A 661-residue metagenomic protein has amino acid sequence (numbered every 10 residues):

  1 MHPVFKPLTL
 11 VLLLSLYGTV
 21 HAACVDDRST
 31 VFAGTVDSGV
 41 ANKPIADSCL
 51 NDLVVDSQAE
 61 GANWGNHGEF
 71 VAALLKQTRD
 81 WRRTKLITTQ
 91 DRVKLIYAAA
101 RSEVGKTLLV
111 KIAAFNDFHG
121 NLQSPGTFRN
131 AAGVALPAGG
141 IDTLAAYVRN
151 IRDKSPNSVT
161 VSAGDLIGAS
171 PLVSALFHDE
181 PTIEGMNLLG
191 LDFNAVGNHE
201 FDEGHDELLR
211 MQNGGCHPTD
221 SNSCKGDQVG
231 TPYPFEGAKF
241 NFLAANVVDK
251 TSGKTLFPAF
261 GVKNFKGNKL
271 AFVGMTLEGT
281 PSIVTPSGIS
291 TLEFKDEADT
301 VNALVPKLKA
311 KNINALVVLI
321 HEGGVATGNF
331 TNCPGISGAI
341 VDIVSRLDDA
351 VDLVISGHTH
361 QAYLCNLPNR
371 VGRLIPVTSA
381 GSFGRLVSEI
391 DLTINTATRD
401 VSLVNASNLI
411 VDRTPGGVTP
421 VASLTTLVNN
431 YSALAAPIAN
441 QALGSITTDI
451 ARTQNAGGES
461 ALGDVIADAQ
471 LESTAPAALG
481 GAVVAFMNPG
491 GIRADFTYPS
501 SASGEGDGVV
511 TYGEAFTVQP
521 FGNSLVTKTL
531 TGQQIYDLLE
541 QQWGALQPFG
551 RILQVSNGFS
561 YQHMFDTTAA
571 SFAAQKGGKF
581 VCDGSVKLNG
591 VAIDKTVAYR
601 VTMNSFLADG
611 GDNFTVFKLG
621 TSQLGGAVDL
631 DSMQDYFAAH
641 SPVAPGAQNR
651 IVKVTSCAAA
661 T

Functional and structural regions predicted by a protein language model:
M1-T9: Bacterial N-terminal signal peptides that target proteins for export
L8-L16: Hydrophobic alpha-helical targeting segments used for export or membrane insertion
G18-A22: Sec/Tat signal peptide C-region and signal peptidase I cleavage site
A23-D27, S48-L50, V71, G215-H217 (+4 more regions): Sequence contexts marking disulfide-bonded cysteines in secreted/extracellular proteins
A23-T107: Soluble extracellular-acting proteins and domains
T107-D412, L462-A469, A485, G625-V628: Acidic, metal/ion-coordinating pockets
L108-D153, I183, L188, T280-L304 (+2 more regions): Catalytic centers of hydrolytic enzymes
